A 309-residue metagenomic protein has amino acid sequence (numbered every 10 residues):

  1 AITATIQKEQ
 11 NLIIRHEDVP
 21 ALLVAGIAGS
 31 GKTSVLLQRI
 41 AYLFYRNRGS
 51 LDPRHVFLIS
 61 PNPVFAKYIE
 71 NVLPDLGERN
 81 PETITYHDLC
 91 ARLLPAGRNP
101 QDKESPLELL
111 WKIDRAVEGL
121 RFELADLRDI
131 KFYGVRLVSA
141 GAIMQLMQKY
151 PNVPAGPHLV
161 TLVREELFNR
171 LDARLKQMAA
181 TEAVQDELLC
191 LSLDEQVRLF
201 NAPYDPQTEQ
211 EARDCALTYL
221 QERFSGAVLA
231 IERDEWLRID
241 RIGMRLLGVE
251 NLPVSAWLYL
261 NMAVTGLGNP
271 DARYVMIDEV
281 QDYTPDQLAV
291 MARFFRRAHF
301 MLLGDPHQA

Functional and structural regions predicted by a protein language model:
A4-H16: Pre-Walker A adenine-sensing motif
D18-L22: Pre-Walker A (Motif I) flank of P-loop NTPase domains
V24-G26: Hydrophobic anchor at the beta1->P-loop junction of P-loop NTPases
K32-T33: Conserved lysine of the Walker
A41, Q281-T284, H307-Q308: Catalytic acidic motif of RecA-like/P-loop NTPases
F44-V275, D282-V290, A298: Alpha-helical nucleic-acid-binding subdomain of P-loop helicases immediately C-terminal to the Walker A/P-loop
M276-I277, G304: Hydrophobic residues in beta-strands of the RecA-like P-loop NTPase core, especially within AAA+ ATPase
F295-A309: Conserved RecA-like helicase ATPase core segment that couples NTP binding/hydrolysis to strand translocation
